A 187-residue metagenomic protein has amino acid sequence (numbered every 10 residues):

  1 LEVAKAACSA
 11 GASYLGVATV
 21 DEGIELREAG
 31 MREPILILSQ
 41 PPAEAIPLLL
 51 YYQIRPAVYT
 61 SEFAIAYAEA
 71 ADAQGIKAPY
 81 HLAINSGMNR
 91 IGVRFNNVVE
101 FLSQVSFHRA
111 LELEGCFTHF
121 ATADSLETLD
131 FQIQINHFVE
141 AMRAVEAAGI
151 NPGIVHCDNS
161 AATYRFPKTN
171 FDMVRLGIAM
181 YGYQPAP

Functional and structural regions predicted by a protein language model:
L1-A10, A68-A71, K77-A78, S86-P187: Active-site loop/helix belt of alpha/beta enzymes
L1-I54, V58-Y67: N-terminal active-site wall of soluble small-molecule enzyme domains
